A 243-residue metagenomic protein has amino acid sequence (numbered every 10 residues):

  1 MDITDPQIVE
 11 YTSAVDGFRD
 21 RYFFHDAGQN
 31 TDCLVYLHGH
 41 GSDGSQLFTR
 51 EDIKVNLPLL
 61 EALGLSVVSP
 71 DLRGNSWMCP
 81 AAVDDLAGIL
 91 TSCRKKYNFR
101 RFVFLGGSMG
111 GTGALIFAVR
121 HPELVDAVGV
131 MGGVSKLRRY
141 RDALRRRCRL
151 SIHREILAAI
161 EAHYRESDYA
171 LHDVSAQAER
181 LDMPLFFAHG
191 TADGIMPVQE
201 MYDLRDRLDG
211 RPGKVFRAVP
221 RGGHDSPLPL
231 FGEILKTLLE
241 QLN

Functional and structural regions predicted by a protein language model:
M1-Q29: N-terminal cap/lid segment of alpha/beta-hydrolase-fold proteins
G17-R19, H25-L59: Short, surface-exposed "cap/lid" segments of acyl-processing enzymes
L37-G39, C79, Q199-N243: C-terminal catalytic histidine-bearing segment of alpha/beta-hydrolase fold enzymes
S76-Y97: Alpha/beta-hydrolase active-site loop
Y97-S108: Alpha/beta-hydrolase fold nucleophile elbow
G106-I116: Glycine-rich nucleophile elbow surrounding the catalytic serine of serine-hydrolase chemistry
I116-H163: Hydrolase active-site cap/lid region
L181, F187-H189, D193: Short beta-strand/loop motif that positions the catalytic acidic residue of the alpha/beta-hydrolase fold
